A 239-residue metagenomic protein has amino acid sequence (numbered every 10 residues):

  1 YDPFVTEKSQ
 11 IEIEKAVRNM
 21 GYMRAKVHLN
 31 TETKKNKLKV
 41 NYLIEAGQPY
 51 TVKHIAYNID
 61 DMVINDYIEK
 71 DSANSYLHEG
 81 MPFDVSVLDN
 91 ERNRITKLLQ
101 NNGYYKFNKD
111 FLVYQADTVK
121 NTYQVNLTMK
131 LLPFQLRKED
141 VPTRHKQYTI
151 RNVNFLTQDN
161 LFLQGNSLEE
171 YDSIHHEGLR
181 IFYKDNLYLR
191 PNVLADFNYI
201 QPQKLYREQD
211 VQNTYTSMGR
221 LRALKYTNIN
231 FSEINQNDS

Functional and structural regions predicted by a protein language model:
Y1-R220, I229, S239: Interaction-mediating elements
S232: Flexible loop residues that form catalytic and substrate-binding hotspots at small-molecule/glycan-binding clefts
N235-Q236: Extracytoplasmic beta-strand/coil segments of soluble accessory domains associated with Gram-negative outer-membrane
